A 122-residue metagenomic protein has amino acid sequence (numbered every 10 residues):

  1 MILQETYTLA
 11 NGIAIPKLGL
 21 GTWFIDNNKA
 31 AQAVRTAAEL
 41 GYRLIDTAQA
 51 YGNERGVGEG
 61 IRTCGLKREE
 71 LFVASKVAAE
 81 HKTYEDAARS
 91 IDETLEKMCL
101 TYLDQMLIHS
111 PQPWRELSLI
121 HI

Functional and structural regions predicted by a protein language model:
M1-L71, T101: N-terminal binding-site loop/beta-alpha segment at the start of enzyme catalytic domains that lines or forms
F24-D26, Y51, H81, H109-W114: Feature marks short, surface-exposed loop/turn motifs that line or immediately flank catalytic pockets and channel
R68-K82, Y102-P111: A short, structured active-site edge motif that brings together acidic residues
K82-S90, E116: Alpha-helix N-cap and loop-to-helix initiation/capping positions
A87-I108: CE4/NodB-like, metal-dependent polysaccharide N-deacetylase domain that modifies extracellular/periplasmic N-acetylated
I120-I122: Conserved small/polar residues in nucleotide/adenosyl-binding loops
